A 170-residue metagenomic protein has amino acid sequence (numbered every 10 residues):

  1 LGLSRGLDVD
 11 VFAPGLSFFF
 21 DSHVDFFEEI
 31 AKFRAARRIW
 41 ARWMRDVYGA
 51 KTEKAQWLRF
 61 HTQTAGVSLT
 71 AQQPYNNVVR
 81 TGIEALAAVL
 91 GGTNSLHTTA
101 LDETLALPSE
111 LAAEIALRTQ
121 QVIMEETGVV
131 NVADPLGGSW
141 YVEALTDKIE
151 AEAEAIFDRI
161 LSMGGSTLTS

Functional and structural regions predicted by a protein language model:
L1-G6, A13-N76, D158: Gly/Pro-rich turn-and-neighbor structural signature
G2-P14, D46-L58, S95, E126-L136 (+1 more regions): Flexible, glycine/charged-enriched surface loops at secondary-structure junctions
Y75-E84: Active-site-adjacent loop and "lid" segments of alpha/beta metabolic enzymes
I83-L86, N94-S170: Active-site or pore-adjacent capping/gating segments
G91: Metal- or metallocofactor-binding catalytic centers and their adjacent structured scaffolds across diverse enzyme
